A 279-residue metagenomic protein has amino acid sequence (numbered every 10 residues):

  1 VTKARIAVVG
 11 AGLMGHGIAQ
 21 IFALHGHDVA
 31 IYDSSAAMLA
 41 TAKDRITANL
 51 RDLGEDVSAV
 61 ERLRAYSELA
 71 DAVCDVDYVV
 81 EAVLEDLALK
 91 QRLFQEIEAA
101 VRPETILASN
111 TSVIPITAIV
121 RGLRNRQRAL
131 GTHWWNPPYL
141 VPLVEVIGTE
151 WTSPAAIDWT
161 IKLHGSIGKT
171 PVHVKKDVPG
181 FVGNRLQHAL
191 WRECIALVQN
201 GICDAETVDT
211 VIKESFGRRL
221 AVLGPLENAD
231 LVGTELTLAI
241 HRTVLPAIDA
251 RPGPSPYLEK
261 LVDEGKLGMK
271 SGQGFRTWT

Functional and structural regions predicted by a protein language model:
V1-D52, A100: NAD(P)+-binding Rossmann beta1-loop-alpha1 motif at the extreme N-terminus of oxidoreductases
T2, G165-K169, H173-K176, Q199-N200 (+1 more regions): NAD(P)-dependent Rossmann-like dehydrogenase/reductase catalytic/cofactor-binding core
T2-L13, I18-H27, R121-G122, R126 (+5 more regions): ATP-dependent carboxylate/acyl-activation modules
A30, T47, S166, G183 (+2 more regions): Structural/interface elements that position substrates and couple domains in central-metabolism enzymes
A30, Y66, V80, L130-T132 (+1 more regions): Hydrophobic/aromatic beta-strand patches that form the interior of the parallel beta-sheet core in alpha/beta enzyme
I31-S58, V146-A156, P171, P179-N184: Rossmann-like dinucleotide-binding cores of NAD(P)H-dependent redox enzymes
S34-T41, R51-L107, I114: Rossmann-like NAD(P)-binding element
I106-N184: Rossmann-fold dinucleotide-binding core
